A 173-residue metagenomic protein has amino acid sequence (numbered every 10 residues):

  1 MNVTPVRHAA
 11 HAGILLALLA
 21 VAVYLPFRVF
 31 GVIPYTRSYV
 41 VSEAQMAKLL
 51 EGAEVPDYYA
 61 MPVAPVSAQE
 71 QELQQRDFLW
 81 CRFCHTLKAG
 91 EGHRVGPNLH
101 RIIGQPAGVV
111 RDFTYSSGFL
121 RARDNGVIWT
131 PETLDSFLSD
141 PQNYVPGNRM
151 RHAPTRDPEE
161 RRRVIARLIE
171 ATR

Functional and structural regions predicted by a protein language model:
M1-E51: N-terminal targeting signals for export/organelle localization
A12-G31, I128-R173: C-terminal capping alpha-helices of c-type cytochrome domains
V41-F78: Electrostatic cytochrome c docking/interface patches
S67-D77, K88, G92, G96 (+3 more regions): Solvent-exposed, acidic/flexible segments
Q69-E70, W80-T86, T114-Y115: N-terminal post-signal-peptidase region of extra-cytosolic proteins
D77-K88, V164-L168: The canonical Cys-X-X-Cys-His
A89-I128, H152-P154: Gly/Gly-Pro-rich "capping" loops immediately C-terminal to redox-active cysteine motifs in periplasmic/lumenal
